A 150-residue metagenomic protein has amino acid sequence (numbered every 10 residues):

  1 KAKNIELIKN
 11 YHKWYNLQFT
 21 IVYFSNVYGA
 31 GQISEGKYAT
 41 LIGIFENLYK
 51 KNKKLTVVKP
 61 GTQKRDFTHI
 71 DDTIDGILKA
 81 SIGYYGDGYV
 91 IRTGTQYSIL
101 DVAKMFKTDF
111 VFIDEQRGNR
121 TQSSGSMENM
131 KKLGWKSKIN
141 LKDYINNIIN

Functional and structural regions predicted by a protein language model:
K1, Y38, S123: Short, conserved glycine- and acidic-residue-centered signature motifs in active-site or ligand-binding loops
A2, F24-A30, Q63-K64, G94: Active-site pre-Tyr helix/loop in NAD(P)-dependent dehydrogenases
A2-K9, I42-E46, D75: Conserved active-site helix of classical SDR/Rossmann-fold NAD(P)-dependent CH-OH oxidoreductases
I5-A30, T56: Conserved beta-loop-beta element that borders a ligand/cofactor-binding pocket
H12, S34-K37, S137: Single-residue recognition of alpha-helix boundary sites
T20-T40, Y97-S98: Flexible, glycine-rich beta-alpha linker
N47-N150: C-terminal substrate-binding subdomain of Rossmann-fold SDR/epimerase-dehydratase oxidoreductases
